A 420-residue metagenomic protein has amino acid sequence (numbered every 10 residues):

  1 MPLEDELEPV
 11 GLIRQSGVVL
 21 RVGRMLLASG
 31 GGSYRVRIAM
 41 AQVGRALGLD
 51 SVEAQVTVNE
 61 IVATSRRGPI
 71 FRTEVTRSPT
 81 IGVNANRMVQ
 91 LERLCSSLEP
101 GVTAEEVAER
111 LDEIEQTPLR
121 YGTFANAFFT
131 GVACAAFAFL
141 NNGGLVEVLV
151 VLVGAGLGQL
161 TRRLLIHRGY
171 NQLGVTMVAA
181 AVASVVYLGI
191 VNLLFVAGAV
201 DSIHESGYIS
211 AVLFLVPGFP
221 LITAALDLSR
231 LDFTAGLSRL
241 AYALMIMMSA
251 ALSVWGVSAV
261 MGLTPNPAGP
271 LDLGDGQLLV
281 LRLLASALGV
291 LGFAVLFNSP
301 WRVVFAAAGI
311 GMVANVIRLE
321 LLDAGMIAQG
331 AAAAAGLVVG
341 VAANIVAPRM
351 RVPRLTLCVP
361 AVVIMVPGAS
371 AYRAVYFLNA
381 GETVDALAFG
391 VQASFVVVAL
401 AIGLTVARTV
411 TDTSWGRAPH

Functional and structural regions predicted by a protein language model:
M1-V107, E113: Soluble N-terminal domains of membrane-associated systems
E105-P118, V132-G143, R162-N171, V260-G274 (+3 more regions): Short juxtamembrane and helix-loop transition motifs at transmembrane-helix boundaries in membrane proteins
R120-T223, L296-F297, W301: Core alpha-helical transmembrane segments of integral membrane proteins
F128-V132, L152-L160, A181, L283-G289 (+2 more regions): Hydrophobic alpha-helical segments embedded in the membrane of multi-pass proteins
A136-F137, N141, L157-L165, V182 (+8 more regions): Alpha-helical membrane-inserting segments
G174, V178, V182, Y208-A211 (+2 more regions): Core mid-bundle transmembrane helix pairs that form the ion/substrate translocation pathway in diverse multi-pass
L194-I203, G262-G276, F377-A388: Membrane-interface helix termini and inter-helical loops of multi-pass transporters
G207-V212, T223-L226, L231-M247, D275-L281 (+2 more regions): C-terminal transmembrane helix-loop-helix hairpin of multi-pass membrane proteins
